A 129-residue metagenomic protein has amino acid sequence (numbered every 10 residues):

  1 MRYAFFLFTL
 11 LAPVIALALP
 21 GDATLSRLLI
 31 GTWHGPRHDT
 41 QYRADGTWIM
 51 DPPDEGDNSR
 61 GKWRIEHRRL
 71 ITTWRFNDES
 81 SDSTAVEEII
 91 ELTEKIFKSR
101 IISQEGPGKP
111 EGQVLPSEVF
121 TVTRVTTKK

Functional and structural regions predicted by a protein language model:
M1-A4: Positively charged n-region of N-terminal signal peptides that target proteins for export
L7-L10, V122: Generic detector of N-terminal low-structure segments
L11-I15: N-terminal signal peptide c-region/cleavage motif recognized by signal peptidases
A16-K129: Lipid interaction determinants
